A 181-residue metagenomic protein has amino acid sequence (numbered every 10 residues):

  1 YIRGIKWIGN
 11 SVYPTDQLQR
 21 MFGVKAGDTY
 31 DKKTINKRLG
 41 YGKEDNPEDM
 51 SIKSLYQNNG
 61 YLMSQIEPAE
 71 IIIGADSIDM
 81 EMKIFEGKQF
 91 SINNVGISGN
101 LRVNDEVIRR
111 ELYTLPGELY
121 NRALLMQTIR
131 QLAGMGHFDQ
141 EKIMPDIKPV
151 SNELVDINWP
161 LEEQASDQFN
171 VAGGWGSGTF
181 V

Functional and structural regions predicted by a protein language model:
Y1-T179: Periplasmic polypeptide-binding modules associated with outer-membrane biogenesis and secretion
